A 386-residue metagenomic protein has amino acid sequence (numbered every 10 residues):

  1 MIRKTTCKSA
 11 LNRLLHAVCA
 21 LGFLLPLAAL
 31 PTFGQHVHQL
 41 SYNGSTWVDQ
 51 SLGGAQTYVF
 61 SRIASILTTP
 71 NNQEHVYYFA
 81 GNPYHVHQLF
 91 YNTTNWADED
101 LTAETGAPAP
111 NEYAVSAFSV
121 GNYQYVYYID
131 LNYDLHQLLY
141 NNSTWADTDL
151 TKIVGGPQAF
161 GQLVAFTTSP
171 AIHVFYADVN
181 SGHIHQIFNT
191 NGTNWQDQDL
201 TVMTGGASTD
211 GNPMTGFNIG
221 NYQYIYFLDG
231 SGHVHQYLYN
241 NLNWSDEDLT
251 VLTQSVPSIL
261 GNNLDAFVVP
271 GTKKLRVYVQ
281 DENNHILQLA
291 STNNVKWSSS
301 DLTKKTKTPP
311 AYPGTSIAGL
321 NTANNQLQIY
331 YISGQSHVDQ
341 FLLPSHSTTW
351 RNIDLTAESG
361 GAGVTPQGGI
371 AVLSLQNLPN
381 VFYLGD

Functional and structural regions predicted by a protein language model:
M1-R13: N-terminal secretory signal peptides that target proteins for export/translocation
H16-A28: Bacterial N-terminal signal peptides
F33-D386: A structural motif
